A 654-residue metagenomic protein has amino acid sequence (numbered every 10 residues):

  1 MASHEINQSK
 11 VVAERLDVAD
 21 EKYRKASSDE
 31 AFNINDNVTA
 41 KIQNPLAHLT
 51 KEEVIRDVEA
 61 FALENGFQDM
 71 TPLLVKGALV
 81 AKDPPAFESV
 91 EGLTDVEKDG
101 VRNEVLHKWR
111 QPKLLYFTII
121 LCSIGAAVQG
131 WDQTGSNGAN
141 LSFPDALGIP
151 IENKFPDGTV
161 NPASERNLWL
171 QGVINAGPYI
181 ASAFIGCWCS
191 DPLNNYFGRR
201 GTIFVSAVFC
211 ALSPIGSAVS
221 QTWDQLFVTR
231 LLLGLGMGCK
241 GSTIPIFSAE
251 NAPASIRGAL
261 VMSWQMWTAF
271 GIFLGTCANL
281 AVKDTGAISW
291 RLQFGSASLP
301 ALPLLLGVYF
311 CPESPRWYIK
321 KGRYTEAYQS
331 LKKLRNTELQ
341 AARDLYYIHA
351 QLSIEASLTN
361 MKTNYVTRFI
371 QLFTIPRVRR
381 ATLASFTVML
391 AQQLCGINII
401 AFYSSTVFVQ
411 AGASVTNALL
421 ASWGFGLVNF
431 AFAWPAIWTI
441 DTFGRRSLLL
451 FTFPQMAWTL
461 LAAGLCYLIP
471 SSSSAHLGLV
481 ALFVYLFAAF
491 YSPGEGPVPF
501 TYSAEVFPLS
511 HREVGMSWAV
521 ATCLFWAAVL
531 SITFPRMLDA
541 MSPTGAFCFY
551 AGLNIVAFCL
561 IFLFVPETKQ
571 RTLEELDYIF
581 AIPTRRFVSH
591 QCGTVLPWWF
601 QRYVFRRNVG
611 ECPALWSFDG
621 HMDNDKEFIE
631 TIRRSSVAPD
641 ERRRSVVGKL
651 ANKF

Functional and structural regions predicted by a protein language model:
A2-K332, S353-F654: Alpha-helical transmembrane bundle of multi-pass membrane proteins
L334-D344, A350, S357: Short intracellular "coupling" helices and adjacent cytoplasmic loop segments at the cytosolic face of multi-pass
